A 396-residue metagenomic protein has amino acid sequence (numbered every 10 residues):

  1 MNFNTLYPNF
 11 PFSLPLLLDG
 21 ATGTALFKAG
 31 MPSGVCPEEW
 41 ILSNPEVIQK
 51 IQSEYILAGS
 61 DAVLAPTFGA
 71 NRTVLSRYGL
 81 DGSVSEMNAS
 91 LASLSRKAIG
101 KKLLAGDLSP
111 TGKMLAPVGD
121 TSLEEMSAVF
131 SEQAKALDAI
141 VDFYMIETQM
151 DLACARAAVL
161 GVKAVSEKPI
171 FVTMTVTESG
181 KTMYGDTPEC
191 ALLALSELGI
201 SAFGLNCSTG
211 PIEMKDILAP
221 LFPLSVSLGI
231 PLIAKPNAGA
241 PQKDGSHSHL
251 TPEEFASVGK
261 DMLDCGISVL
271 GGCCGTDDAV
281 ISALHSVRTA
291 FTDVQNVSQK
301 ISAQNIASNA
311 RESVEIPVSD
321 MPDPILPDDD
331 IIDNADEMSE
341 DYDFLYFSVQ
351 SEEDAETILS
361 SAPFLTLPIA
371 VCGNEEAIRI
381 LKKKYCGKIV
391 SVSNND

Functional and structural regions predicted by a protein language model:
M1-D396: Domain-level signal for soluble alpha/beta catalytic cores
